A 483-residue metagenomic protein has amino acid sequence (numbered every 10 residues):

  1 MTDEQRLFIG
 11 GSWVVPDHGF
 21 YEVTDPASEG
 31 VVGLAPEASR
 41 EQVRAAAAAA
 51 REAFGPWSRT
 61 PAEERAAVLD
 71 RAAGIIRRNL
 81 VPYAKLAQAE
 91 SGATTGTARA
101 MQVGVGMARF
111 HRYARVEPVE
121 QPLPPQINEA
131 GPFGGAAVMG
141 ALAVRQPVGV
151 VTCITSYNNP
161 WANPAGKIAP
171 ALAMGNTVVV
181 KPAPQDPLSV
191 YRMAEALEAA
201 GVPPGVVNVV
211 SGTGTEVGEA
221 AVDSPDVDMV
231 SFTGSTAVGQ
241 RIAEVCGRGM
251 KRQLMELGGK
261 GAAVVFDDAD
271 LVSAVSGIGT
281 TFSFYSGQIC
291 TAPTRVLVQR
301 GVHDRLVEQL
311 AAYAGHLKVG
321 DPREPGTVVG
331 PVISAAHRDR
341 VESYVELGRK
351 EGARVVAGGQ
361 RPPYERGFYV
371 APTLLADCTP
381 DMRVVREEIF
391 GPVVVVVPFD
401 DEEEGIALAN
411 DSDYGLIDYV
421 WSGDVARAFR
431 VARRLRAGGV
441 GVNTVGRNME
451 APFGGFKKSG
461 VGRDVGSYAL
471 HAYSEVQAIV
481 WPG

Functional and structural regions predicted by a protein language model:
M1-G135: N-terminal Rossmann-like NAD(P)+-binding subdomain of aldehyde/semialdehyde dehydrogenases
S28-L34, V227, K318, V345 (+3 more regions): Conserved C-terminal structural/oligomerization subdomain of aldehyde/semialdehyde dehydrogenase
E29, R65, A87, G175 (+8 more regions): Residue-level signal for inorganic ion chemistry
V31-A38, A53-R59, T152-C153, A263-F266 (+5 more regions): Short, well-ordered beta-strand elements within core beta-sheets of diverse protein domains
F54, S58, A73-L80, A84 (+19 more regions): Structural signal for hydrophobic packing residues in well-ordered secondary-structure cores of soluble enzyme domains
P122-S273, F399: Rossmann-like NAD(P) dinucleotide-binding subdomain of oxidoreductase/dehydrogenase enzymes
T177-V179, V355, G439: A short hydrophobic/small-residue beta-strand
M229, A237-T379, V442: ALDH superfamily catalytic-core signature
